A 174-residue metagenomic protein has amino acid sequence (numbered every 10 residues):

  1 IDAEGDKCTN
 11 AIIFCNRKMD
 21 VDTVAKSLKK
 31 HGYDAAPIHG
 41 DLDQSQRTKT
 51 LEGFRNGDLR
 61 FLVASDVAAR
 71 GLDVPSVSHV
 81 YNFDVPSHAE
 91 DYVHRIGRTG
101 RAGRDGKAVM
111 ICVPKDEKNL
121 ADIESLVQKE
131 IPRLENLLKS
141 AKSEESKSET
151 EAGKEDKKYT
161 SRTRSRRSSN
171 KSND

Functional and structural regions predicted by a protein language model:
I1-K142, R164-R167: Conserved helicase RecA-like core
K142-D174: Arginine-glycine-rich low-complexity intrinsically disordered regions
